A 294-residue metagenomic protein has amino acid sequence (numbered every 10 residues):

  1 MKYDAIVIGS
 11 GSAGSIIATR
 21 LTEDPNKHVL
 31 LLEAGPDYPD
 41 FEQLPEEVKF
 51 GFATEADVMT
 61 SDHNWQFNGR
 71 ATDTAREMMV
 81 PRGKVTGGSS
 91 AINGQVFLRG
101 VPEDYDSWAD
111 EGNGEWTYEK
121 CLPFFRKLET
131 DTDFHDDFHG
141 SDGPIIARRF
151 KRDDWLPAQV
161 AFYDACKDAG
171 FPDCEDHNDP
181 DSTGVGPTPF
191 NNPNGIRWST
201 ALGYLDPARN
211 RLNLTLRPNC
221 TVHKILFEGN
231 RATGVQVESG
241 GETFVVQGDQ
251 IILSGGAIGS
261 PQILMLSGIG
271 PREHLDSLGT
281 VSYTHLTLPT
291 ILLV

Functional and structural regions predicted by a protein language model:
M1-L286: N-terminal redox-cofactor-binding region of secreted/periplasmic oxidoreductases
H285-V294: Single conserved hydrophobic/aromatic residue that forms the stacking wall/gate of nucleotide- or nucleobase-binding
